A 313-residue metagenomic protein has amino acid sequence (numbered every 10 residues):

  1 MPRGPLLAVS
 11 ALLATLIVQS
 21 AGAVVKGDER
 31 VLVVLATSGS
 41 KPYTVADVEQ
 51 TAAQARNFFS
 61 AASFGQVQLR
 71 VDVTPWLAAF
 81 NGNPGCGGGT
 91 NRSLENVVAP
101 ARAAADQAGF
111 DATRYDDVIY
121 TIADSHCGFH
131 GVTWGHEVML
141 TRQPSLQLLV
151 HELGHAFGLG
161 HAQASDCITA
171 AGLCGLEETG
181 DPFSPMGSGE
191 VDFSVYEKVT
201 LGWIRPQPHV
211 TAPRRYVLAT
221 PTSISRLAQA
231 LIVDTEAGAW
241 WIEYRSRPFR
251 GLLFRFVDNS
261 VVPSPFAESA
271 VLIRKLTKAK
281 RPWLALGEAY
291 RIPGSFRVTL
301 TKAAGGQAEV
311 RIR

Functional and structural regions predicted by a protein language model:
M1, A21, S38, S125 (+3 more regions): Residue-level marker of positions within ordered structural domains that often coincide with functionally constrained
P2-A23: Secretory targeting and sorting signals
A23-P144, V150, A289-Y290: Zn2+-dependent metallopeptidase catalytic core
K26-E29, Q68, Y115, D181-F183 (+4 more regions): Sequence-level motif detector for i,i+2 pairs with an aromatic at +2
L35-T37, K41-Y43, G135-M139, L218-R313: Non-catalytic C-terminal accessory/binding modules of secreted extracellular proteins
Y43-Q54, V195-I204, A267-I273, R281: Short, polar loop/linker segments at the starts of domains and inter-domain junctions
F58-S60, A101, A105, E197-R205 (+1 more regions): Short, Φ-rich (hydrophobic/aromatic) sequence segments
A112, D117, I122-P248: Extracellular hydrolytic enzyme modules, especially secreted metalloproteases of the metzincin/thermolysin-like class
